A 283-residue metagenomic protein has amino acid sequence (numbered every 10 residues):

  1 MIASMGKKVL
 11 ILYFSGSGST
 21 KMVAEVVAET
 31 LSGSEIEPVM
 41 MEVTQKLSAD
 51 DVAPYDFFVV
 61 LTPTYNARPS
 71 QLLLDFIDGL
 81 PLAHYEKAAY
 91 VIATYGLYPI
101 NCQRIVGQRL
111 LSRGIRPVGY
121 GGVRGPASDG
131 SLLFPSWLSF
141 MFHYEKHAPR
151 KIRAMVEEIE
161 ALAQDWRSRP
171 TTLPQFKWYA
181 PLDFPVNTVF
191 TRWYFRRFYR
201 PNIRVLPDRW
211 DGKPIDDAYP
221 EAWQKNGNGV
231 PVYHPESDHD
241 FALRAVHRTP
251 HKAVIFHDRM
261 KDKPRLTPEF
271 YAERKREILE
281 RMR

Functional and structural regions predicted by a protein language model:
M1-K7, K213, L243: Polar low-complexity intrinsically disordered regions
I2-V9, S19-M22, A28-V43, A49 (+3 more regions): FMN-binding flavodoxin-like domain, especially the glycine-rich phosphate-binding loop
A3, S15, R116, R209 (+1 more regions): Generic detector of intrinsically disordered, low-complexity, polar/charged segments
P181-I203, D211-P231: Short, charged low-complexity linear segments at domain edges
D208-D240, R244-D262: Iron-sulfur cluster-binding cysteine motifs and their immediate structural context in ferredoxin-like electron-transfer
